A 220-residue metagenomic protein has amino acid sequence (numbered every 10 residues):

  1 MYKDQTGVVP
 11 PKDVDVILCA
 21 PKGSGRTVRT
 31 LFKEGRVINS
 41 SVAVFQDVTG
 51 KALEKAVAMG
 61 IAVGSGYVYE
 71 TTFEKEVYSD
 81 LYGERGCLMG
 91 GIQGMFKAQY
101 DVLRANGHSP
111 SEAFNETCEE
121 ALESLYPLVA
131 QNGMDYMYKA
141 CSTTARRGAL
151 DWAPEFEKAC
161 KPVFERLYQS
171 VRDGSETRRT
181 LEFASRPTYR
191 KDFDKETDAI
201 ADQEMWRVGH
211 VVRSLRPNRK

Functional and structural regions predicted by a protein language model:
M1-R85: Rossmann-fold dinucleotide-binding core
R36-N39, A43, D47-K51, K55 (+2 more regions): NAD(P)-dependent Rossmann-like dehydrogenase/reductase catalytic/cofactor-binding core
D80-L81, R85-L88, I92-F96, S109-A113: A contiguous, surface-oriented mixed alpha/beta subdomain in the mid-to-C-terminal portion of proteins that forms
